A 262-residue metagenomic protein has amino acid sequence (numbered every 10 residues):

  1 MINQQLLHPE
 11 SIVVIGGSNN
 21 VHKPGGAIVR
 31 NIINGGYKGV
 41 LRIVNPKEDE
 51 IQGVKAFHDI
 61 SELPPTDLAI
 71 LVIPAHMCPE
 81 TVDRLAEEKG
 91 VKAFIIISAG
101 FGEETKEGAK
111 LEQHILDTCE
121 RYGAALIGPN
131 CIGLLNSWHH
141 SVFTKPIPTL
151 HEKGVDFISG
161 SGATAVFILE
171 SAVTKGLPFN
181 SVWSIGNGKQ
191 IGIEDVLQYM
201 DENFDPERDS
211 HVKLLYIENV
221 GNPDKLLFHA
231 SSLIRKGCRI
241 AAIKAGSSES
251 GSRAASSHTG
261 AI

Functional and structural regions predicted by a protein language model:
M1-I262: Catalytic-core regions of core metabolic enzymes, especially those transforming organic acids/acyl-group intermediates
